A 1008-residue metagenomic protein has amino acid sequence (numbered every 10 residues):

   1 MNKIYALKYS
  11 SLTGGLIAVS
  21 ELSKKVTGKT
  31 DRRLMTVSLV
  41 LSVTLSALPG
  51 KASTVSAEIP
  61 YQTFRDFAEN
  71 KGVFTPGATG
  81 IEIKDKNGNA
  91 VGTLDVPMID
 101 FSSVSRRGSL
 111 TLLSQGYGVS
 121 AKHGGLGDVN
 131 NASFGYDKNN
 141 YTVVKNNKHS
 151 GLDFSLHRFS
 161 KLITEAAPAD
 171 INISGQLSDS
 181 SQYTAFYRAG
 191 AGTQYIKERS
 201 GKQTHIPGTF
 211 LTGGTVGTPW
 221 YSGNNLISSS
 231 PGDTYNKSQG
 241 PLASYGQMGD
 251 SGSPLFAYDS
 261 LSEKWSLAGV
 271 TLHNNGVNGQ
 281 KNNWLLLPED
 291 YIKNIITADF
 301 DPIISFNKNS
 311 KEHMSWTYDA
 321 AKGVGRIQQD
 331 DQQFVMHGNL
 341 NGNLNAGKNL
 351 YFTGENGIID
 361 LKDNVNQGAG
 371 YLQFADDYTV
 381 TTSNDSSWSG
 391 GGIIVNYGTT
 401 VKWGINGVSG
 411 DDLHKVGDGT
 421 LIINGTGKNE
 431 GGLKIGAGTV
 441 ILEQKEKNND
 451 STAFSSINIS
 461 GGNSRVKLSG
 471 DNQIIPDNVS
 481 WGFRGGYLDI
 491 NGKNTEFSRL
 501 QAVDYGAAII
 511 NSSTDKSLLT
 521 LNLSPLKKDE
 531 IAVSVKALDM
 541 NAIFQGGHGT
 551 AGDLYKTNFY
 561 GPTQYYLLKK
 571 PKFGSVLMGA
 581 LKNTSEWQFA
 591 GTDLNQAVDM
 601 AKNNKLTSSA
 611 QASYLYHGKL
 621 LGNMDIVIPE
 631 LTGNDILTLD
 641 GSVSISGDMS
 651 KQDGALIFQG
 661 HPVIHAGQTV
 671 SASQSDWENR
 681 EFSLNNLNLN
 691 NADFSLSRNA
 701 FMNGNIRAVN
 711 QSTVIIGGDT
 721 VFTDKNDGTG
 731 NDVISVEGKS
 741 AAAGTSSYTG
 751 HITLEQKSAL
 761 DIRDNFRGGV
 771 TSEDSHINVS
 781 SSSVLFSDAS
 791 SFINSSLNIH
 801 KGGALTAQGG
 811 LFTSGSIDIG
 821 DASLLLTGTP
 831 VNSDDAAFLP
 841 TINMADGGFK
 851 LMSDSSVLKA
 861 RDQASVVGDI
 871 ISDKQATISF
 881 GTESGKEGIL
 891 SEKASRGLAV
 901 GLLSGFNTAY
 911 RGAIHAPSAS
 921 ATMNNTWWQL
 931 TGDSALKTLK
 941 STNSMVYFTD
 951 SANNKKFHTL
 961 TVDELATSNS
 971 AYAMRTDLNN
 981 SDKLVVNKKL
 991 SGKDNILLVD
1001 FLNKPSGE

Functional and structural regions predicted by a protein language model:
I4-D31, T44-L45, G276-V277, Y291-S387: Solvent-exposed adhesion/ligand-recognition segments of exported proteins
L48-A52: Sec/Tat signal peptide C-region and signal peptidase I cleavage site
S53-I83, R106-S114, G118, K122-G124 (+2 more regions): C-terminal subregion of chymotrypsin/trypsin-like serine protease catalytic domains
K84-Y136: Catalytic histidine site
G116-A121, L126-E165: Conserved H-D interstitial segment of serine endopeptidase catalytic domains
F154-A243: Chymotrypsin/trypsin-fold serine protease catalytic domain
S455, G462-S469, F483, F497-R499 (+9 more regions): Extracellular beta-solenoid/beta-roll
E530-A610: Tryptophan-rich substrate-binding surfaces of secreted polymer-degrading and adhesive proteins
